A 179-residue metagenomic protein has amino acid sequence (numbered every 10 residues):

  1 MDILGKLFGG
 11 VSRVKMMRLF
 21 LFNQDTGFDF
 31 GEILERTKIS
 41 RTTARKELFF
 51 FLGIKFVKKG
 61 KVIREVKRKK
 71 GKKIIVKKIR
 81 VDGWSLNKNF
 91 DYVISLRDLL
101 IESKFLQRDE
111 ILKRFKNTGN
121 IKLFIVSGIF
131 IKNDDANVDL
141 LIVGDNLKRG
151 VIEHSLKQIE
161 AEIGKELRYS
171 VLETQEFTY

Functional and structural regions predicted by a protein language model:
I3-R13, D29, V62-L96: Short, cationic-aromatic polyanion-contact patches
V14-L19: Pre-recognition alpha-helix immediately N-terminal to the DNA-recognition helix within helix-turn-helix or winged-helix
N23-K70, I74-I79: N-terminal helix-turn-helix
R97-D109, K113: Surface-exposed, low-hydrophobicity interaction/linker segments
D109-A136: Active-site nucleotide-donor binding segment shared across nucleotidyl transfer reactions
N133-N146: Catalytic metal-binding acidic patch
I152-I159: Short amphipathic alpha-helices in soluble, non-transmembrane regions that often serve as interface/regulatory elements
E166-Y179: Conserved catalytic core of two-metal-ion nucleotidyltransferases
